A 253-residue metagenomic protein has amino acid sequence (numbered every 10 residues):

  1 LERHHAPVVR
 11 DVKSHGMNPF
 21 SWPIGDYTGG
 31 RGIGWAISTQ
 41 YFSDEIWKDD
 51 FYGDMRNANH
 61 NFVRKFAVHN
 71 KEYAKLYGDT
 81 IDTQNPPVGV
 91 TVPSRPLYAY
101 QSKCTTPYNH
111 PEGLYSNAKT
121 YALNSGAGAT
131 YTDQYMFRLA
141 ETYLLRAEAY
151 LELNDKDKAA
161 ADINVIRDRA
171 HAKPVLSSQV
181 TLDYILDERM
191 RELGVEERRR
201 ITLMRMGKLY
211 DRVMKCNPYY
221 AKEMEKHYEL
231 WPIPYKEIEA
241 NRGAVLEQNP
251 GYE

Functional and structural regions predicted by a protein language model:
L1, V9, G25-R138: Flexible, polar/acidic helix-loop-strand segments at domain edges
L1-D26, G126-M136, R167, A172-E253: Long, intrinsically disordered, low-complexity segments
